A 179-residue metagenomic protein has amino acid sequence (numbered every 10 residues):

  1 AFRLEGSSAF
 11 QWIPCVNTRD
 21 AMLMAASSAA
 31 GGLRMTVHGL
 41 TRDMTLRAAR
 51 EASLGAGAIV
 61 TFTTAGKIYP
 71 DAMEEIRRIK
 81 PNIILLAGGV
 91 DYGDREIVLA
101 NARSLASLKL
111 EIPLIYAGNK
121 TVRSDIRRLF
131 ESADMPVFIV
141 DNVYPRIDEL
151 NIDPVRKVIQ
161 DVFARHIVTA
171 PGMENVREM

Functional and structural regions predicted by a protein language model:
F2-M179: Nucleotide/phosphate-binding catalytic cleft detector across ATP-hydrolyzing and phosphate-transferring enzymes
